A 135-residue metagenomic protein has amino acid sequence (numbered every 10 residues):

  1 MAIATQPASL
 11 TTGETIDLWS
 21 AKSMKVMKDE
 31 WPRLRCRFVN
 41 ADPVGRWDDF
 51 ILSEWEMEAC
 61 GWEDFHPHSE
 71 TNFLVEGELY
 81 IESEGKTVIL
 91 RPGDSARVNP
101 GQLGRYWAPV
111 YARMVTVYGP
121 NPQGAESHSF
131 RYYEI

Functional and structural regions predicted by a protein language model:
M1-E54, E134-I135: A short, N-terminal "cap"/entry segment at the start of jelly-roll beta-barrel domains of the cupin/DSBH fold
R46-D49, P109-I135: Double-stranded beta-helix
E54, T87-I89, L103-R105, Y111-R113: Well-ordered beta-strand positions in beta-sheet-rich domains
E56-M57, F65-E82: Short, conserved beta-strand element in jelly-roll/cupin
E63-D64, I81-E82, V98, G104-P109 (+1 more regions): Short beta-strand His + acidic residue motifs that chelate non-heme Fe in jelly-roll/DSBH and cupin folds
G85-G101: Short acidic-glycine-tyrosine-enriched beta hairpin
